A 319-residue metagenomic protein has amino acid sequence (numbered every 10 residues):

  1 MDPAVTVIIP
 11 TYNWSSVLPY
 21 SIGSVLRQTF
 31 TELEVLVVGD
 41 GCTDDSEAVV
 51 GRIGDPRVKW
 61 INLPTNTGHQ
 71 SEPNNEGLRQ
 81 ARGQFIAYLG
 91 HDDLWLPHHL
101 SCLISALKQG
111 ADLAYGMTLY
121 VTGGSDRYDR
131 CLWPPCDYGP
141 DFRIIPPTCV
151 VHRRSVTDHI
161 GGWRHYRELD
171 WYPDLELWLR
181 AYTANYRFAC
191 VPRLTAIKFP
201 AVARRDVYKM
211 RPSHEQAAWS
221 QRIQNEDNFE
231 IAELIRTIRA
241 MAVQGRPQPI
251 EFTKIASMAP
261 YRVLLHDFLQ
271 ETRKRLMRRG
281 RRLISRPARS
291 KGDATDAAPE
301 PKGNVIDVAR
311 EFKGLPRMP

Functional and structural regions predicted by a protein language model:
N13, V25, D40-D44, I53 (+1 more regions): Conserved short acidic donor-positioning loop in nucleotide-sugar-dependent glycosyltransferases
P19-G23, E47, G83, L96-K108 (+1 more regions): Short alpha-helix within the catalytic core of nucleotide-sugar-dependent glycosyltransferases
G23-E32: Short, acidic, metal-binding catalytic loop of nucleotide-sugar glycosyltransferases
G39-A48, T65-T67, G90, L96: A conserved acidic beta->alpha catalytic loop
P64-A81: Glycine-rich, basic loop-to-helix element that forms the pyrophosphate-binding segment of sugar-nucleotide handling
I86: Short aromatic/hydrophobic "clamp" motif used to bind/position activated sugar donors
L94, H98-Y128: Conserved donor NDP-sugar-binding/catalytic core segment of glycosyltransferases
P135-R222: Conserved nucleotide-sugar donor-binding catalytic segment
